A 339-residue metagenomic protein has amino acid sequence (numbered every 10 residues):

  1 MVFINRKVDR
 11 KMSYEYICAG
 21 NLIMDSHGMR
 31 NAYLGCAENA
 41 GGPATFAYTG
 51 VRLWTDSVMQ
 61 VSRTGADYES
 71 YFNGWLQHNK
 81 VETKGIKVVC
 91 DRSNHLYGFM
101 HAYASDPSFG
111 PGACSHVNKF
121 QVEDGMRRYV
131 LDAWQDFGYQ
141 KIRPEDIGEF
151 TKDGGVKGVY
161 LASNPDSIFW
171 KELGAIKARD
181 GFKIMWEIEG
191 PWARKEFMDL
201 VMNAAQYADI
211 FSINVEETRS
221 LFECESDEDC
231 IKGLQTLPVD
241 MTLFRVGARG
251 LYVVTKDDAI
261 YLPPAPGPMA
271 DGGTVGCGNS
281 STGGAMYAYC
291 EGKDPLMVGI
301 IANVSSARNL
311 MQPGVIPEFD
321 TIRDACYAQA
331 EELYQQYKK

Functional and structural regions predicted by a protein language model:
N5-I17, D227-K339: Conserved phosphate-binding/catalytic region of the ribokinase-like
Y14-I23, M185: Short, hydrophobic/glycine-enriched beta-strand segments
M24-A32, D56-G158, G181, Y327-K339: Conserved N-terminal subdomain of the carbohydrate kinase-like
A32-T49: Short catalytic helix/loop segments, enriched in acidic residues and glycine and frequently bearing histidine
T49-S57, A288-G292: Alpha-helix C-terminal capping segments
F72, I168-I176, D199-N203, D229 (+1 more regions): A short acidic, amphipathic alpha-helical/loop segment
G154-G155, W170-K183: Glycosyltransferases and closely related glycan-assembly transferases that use nucleotide-activated donors
K177-K183, I188-Y261: Conserved phosphate/ATP/ADP-binding segment of small-molecule kinases
